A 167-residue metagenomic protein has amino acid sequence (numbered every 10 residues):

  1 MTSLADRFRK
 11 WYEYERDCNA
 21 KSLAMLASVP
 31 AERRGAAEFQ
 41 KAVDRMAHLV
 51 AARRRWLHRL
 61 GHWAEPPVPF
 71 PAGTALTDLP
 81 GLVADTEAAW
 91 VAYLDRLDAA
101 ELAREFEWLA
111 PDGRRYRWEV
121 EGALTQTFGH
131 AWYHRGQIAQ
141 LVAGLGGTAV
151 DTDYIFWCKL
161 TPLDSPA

Functional and structural regions predicted by a protein language model:
M1-D6: Extreme N-terminus of proteins, especially the signal/transit-peptide cleavage junction and the first residues
R9-P71, P111-A167: Short, contiguous alpha-helical
H62-R104: Helix-adjacent hinge/juxtasegments
L102-L109, W118: Mid-chain, well-packed structural core segment of small domains
